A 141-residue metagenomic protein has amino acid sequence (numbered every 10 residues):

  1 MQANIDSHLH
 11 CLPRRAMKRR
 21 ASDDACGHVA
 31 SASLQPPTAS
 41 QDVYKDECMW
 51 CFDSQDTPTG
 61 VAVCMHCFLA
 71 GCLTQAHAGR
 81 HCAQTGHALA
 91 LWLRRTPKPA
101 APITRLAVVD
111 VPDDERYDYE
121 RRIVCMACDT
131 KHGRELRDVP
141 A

Functional and structural regions predicted by a protein language model:
M1-A141: Cys/His-rich zinc-coordinating "finger" modules and their low-complexity flanking regions in eukaryotic trafficking
